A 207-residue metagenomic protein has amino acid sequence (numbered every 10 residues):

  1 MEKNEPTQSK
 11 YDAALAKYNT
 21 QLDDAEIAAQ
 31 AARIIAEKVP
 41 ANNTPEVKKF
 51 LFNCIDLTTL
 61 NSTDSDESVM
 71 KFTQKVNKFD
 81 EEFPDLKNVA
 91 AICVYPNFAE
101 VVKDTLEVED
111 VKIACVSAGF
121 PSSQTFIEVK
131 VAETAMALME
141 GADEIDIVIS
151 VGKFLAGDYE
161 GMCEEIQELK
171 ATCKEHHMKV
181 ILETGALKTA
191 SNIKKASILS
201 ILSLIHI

Functional and structural regions predicted by a protein language model:
E2-I55: Charged, compositionally biased N-terminal leader segments and the immediate start of the first structured element
F52, A91, D110-A114, E144-V148 (+1 more regions): Structural preference for beta-strand elements that scaffold enzyme active sites
I55-D66, C115-V129, G152-G157, I181-N192: Active-site mouth loops of central-metabolism enzymes
D56, V102, A137, V180: Conserved, mostly hydrophobic/aromatic
T59-S65, E81-V101, A118, S122 (+1 more regions): Glycine-rich, proline-tolerant flexible connector loops at the mouths of alpha/beta enzymes
P96, E100-A118, Y159-K179: Alpha-helix-loop-beta-strand connector modules within alpha/beta enzyme cores
T134, E144-S203: Conserved anion-binding
H206-I207: Conserved small/polar residues in nucleotide/adenosyl-binding loops
